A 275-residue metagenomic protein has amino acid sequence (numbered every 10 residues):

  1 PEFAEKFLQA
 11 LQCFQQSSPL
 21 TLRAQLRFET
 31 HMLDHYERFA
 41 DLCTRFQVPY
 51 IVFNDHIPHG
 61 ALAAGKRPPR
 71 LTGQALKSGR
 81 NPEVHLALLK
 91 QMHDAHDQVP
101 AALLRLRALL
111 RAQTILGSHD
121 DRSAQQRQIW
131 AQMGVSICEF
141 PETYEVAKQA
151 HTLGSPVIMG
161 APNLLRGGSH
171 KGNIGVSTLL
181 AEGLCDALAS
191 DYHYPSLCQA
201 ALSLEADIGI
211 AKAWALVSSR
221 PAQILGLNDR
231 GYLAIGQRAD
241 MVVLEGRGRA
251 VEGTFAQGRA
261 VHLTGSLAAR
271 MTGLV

Functional and structural regions predicted by a protein language model:
P1-D121: Metal-coordinating catalytic core of metallo-dependent amide/deamination hydrolases
L26-E37, D121-Q125, I129, I137-E139 (+1 more regions): Active-site glycine- and acidic-residue-rich loops that bind and position anionic ligands or nucleotide-like cofactors
L42-I51, Q132-E145, T178-L188: Structural recognition of alpha->loop->beta junctions
H96-V99, S118-D120, C138-A147, R166-N173: A general structural motif
L153-G246: His/Asp/Glu-enriched, well-ordered alpha-helical/loop segment that forms or immediately abuts the divalent-metal
S219, Q223, L233-V275: C-terminal cap of metal-dependent C-N hydrolases
